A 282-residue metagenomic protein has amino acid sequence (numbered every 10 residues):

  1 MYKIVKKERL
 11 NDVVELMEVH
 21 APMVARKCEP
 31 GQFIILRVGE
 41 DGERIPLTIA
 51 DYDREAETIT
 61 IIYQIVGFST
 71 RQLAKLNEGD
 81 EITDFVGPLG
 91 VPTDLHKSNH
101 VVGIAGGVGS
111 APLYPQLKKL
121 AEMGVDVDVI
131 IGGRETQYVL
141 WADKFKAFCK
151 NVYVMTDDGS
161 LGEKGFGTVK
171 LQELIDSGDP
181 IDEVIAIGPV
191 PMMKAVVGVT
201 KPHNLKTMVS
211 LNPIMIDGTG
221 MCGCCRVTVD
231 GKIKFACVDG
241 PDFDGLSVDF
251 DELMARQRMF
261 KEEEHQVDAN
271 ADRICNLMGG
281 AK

Functional and structural regions predicted by a protein language model:
M1-D80: Ferredoxin-reductase
M23, E40, R134-E135, P213-M215 (+1 more regions): Glycine-rich beta-alpha junction loops
L36, D84-F85, V227: A generic structural signal for residues embedded in beta-strands
G39, G87-P88, D230: Short, surface-exposed secondary-structure boundary micro-motifs
G42-D51, L89-H96, C237: Short, Lys/Arg- and Gly-enriched loop/turn segments at beta-strand edges
F68-I216: FNR/FR-type flavoprotein reductase catalytic core
P112, V190, N212-D242, D272-M278: Local cysteine-cluster metal-coordination motifs and their immediate loop/turn environment, predominantly Fe-S cluster
F235-D239, F243-K282: Short Fe-S-cluster ligation motifs
